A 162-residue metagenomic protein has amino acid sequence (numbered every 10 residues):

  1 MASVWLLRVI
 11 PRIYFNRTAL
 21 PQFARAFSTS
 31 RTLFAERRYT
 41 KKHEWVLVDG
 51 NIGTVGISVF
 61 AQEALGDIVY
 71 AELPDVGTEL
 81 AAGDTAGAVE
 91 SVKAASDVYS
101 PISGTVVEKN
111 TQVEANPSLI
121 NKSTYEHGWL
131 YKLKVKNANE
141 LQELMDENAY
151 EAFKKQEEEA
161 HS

Functional and structural regions predicted by a protein language model:
A2-Y14: Long, non-globular segments of proteins
P11-T85, K122, H127-A138, E143 (+1 more regions): Acidic, low-complexity mobile loops and tails
V46-V48, V92, K109: Residue-level recognition of beta-strand microenvironments
Q62-E63, S103-V106, T111-V113: Short, charged/polar surface micro-motifs in flexible loops or helix N-caps
P74-D75, L80, V92, P101 (+1 more regions): Surface-exposed strand-loop junctions at beta-sheet edges and helix termini that form docking/interaction patches
T85-G87, V92-A94, Q112-V113, N137: Short, charged beta-turn/beta-strand-edge "cap" motif at the junction between a beta-strand and an adjacent loop
K109-S123: Short, charge-rich, low-complexity interaction segments located in flexible loops at or near secondary-structure
